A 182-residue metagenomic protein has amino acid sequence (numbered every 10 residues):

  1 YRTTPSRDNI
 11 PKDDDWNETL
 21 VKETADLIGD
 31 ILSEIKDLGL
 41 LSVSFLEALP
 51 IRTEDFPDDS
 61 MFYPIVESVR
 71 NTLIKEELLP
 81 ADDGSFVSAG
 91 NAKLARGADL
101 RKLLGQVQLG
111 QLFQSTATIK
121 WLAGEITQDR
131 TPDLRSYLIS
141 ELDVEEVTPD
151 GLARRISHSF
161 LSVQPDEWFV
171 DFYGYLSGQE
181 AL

Functional and structural regions predicted by a protein language model:
Y1-L182: GHKL/Bergerat-fold ATPase module
